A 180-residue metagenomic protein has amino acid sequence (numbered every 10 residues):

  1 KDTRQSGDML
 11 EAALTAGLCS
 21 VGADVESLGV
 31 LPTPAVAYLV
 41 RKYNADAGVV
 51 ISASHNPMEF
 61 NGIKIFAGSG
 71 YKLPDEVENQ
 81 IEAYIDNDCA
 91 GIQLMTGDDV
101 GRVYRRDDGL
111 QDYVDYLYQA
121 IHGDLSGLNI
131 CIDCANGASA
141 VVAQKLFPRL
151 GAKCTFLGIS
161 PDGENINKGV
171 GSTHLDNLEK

Functional and structural regions predicted by a protein language model:
D2-F60, K145-K180: N-terminal small/polar loop signature for handling phosphorylated ligands or for N-terminal nucleophile
N61-K180: Gly/Ser/Thr-enriched, mixed-charge loops and adjacent short helices that form phosphate/oxyanion-binding elements
